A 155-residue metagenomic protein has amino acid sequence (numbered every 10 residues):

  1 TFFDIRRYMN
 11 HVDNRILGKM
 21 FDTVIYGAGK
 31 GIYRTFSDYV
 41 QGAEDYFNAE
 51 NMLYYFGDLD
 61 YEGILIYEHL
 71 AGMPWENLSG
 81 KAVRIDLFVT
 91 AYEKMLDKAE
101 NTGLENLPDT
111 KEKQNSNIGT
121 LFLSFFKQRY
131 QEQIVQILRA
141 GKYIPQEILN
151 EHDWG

Functional and structural regions predicted by a protein language model:
T1-A49, E62, S79-M95: Acidic, glycine-rich catalytic loops of TOPRIM or P-loop NTPase phosphate-binding modules used across DNA replication
G42, Y46-G155: TOPRIM fold recognition
